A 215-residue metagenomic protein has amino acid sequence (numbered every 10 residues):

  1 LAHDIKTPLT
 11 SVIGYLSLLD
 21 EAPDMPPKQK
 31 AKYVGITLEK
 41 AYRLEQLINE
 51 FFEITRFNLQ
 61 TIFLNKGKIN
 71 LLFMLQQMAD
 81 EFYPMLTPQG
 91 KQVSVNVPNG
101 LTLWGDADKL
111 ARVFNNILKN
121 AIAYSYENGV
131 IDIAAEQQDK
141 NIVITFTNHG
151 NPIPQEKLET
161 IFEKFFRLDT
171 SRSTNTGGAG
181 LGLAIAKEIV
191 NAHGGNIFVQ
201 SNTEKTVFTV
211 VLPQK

Functional and structural regions predicted by a protein language model:
E39-L44: Short alpha-helical segment of the dimerization/phosphotransfer core of two-component systems
N65-K68, T87, Q92-T102: Conserved catalytic submotifs in the C-terminal HATPase_c
A121-I122: Short helix-loop "hinge" at the ATP-lid/N-box region of the Bergerat-fold HATPase_c
N128-K140: Short beta-strand/loop element within the Bergerat-fold HATPase_c
I153-R167: Short conserved segment of the HATPase_c
G177, G182, A186: Short alpha-helical Gxxx[C/S/T] motif in the catalytic ATP-binding
G194-G195: Conserved glycine-rich
